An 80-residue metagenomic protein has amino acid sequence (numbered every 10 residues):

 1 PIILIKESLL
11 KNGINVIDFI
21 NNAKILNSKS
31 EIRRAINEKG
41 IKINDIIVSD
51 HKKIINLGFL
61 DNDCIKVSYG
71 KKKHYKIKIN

Functional and structural regions predicted by a protein language model:
P1-N80: Conserved nucleotide- and phosphate/pyrophosphate-binding catalytic cores in adenylate/nucleotidyl-handling enzymes
